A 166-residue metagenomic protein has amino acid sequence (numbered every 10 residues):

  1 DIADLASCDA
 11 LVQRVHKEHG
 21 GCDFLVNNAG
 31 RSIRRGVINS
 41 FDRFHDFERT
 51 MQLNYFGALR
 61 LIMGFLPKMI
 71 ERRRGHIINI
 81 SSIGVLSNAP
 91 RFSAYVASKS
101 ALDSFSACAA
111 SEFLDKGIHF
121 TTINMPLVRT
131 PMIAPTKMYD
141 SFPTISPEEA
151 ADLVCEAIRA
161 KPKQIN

Functional and structural regions predicted by a protein language model:
D1-L5: Rossmann-fold cofactor-recognition segment
A6-G20: Conserved amphipathic alpha-helix within the SDR
D9, S32-E48, R91: Conserved mid-core segment of classical short-chain dehydrogenase/reductases
I62, S98: Active-site helix of classical SDR
S82: Residue(s) in the substrate-gating loop at a strand-loop-helix junction that position the organic substrate next
S87, C108-H119: Active-site-adjacent segment of SDR/Rossmann-fold oxidoreductases
T122, Y139-N166: C-terminal helical subdomain
